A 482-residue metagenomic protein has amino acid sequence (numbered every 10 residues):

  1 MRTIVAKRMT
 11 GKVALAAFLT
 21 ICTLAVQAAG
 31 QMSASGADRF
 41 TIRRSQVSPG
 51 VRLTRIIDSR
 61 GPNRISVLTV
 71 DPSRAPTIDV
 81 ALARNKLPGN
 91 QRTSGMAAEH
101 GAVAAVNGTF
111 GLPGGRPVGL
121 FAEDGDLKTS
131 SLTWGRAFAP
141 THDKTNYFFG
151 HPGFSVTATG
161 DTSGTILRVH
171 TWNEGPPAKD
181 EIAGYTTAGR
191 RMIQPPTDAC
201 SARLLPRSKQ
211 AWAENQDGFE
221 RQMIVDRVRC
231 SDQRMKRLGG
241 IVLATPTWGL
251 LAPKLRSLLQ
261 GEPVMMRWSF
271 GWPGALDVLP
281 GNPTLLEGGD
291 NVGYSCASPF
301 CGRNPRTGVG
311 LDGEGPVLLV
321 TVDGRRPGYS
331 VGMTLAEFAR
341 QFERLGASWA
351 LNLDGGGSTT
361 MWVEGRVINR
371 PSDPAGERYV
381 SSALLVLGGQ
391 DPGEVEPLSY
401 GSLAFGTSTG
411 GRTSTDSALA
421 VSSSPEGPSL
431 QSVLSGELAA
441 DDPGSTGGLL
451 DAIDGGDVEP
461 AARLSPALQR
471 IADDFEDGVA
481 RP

Functional and structural regions predicted by a protein language model:
M1-M9: N-terminal secretory signal peptides that target proteins for export/translocation
A14-Q27: Bacterial N-terminal signal peptides
V26-V479: Gly/Ser/Thr/Pro-rich low-complexity, intrinsically disordered segments
P482: Short carbohydrate-recognition loop motifs
